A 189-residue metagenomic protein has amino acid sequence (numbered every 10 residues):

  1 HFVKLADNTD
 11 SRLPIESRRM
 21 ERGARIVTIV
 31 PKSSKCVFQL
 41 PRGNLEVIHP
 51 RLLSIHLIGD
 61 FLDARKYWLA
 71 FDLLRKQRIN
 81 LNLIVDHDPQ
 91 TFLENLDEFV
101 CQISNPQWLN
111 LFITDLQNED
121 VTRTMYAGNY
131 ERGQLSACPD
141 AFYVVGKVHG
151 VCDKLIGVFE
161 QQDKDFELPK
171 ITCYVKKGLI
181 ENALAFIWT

Functional and structural regions predicted by a protein language model:
H1-T189: Extended non-globular scaffold/tether segments
